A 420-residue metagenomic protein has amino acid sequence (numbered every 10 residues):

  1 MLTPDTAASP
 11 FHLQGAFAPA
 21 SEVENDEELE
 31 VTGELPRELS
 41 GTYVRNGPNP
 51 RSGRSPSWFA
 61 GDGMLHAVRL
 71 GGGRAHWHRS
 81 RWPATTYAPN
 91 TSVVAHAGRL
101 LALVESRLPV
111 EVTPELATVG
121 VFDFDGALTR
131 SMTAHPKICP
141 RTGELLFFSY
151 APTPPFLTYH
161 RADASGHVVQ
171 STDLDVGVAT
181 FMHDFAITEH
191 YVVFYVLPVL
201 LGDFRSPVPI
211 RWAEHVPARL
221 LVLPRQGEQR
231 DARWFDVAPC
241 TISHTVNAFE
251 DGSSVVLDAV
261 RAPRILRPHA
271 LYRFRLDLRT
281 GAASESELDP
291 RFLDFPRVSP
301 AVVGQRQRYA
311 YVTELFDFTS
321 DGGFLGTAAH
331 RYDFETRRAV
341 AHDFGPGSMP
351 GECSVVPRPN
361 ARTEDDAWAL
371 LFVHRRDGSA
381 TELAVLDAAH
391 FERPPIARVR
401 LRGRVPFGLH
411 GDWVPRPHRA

Functional and structural regions predicted by a protein language model:
M1-A420: Beta-propeller domains
